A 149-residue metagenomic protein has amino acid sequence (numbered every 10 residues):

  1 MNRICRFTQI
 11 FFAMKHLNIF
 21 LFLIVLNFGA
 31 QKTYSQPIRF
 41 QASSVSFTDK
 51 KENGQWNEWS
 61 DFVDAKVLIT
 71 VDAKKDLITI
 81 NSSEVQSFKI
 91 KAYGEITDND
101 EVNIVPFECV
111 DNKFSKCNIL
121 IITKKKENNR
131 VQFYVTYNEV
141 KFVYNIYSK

Functional and structural regions predicted by a protein language model:
M1-R39: Bacterial Sec-dependent N-terminal signal peptides
Y34-S82: N-terminal secretory signal peptides
Q36-R39, K75-L77, D100-E108, N128-Q132: Short, hydrophobic/aromatic-rich segments at coil-to-beta transitions
W59, A92-L120: An anionic, turn-rich surface loop/hairpin at beta-sheet edges that serves as a generic interaction/coordination patch
K66-V71, A92-G94, N118-K124, Y144-I146: Hydrophobic/aromatic beta-strand elements that line small-molecule binding cavities or substrate pockets in beta-rich
I80-Q86, E108-S115, Y134-V140: Secondary-structure transition/turn motif
E84-T97, T136-K149: Edge beta-strand at a domain terminus
L120-V143: Short, exposed beta-strand-loop hairpins at the edges of beta-sheets in extracellular/periplasmic proteins
